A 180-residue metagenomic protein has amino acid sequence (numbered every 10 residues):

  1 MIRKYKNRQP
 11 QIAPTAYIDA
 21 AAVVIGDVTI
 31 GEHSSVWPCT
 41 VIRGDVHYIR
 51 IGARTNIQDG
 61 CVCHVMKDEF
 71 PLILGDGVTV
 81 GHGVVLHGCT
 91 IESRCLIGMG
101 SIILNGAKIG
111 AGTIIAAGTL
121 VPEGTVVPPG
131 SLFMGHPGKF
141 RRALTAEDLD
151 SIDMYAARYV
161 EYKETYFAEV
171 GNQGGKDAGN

Functional and structural regions predicted by a protein language model:
M1-Q11, D45-V62, M66, F70-D76 (+2 more regions): Glycine-rich hexapeptide-repeat left-handed beta-helix
M1-V36: N-terminal segments that cap or nucleate solenoid repeat domains
